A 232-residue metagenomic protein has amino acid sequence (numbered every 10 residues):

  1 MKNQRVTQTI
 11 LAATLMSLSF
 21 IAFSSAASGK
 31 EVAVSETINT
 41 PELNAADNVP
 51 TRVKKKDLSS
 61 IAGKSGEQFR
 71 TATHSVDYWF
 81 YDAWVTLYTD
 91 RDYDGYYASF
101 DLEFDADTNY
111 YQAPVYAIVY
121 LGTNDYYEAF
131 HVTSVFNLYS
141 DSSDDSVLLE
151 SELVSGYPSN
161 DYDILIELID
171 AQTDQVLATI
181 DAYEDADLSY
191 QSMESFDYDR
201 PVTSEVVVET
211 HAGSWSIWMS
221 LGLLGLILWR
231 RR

Functional and structural regions predicted by a protein language model:
K2-A12: Bacterial N-terminal signal peptides that target proteins for export
D90-S99, D125: Acidic, glycine-anchored loop motifs typical of Ca2+
D101-N109: Short edge beta-strand/loop segments characteristic of extracellular beta-sandwich folds
Y111-F130, I166-L168: Extended low-complexity, serine/threonine- and proline-enriched intrinsically disordered segments
E128-S151, A182-E184: Solvent-exposed serine/threonine-rich low-complexity stretches and specific carbohydrate-binding patches
V154-I164: Short glycine/proline/serine/threonine-rich loop/turn segments at secondary-structure transition edges
Q172-T210: Short beta-strand elements
S216-R232: A cross-kingdom C-terminal cell-surface attachment/processing module
